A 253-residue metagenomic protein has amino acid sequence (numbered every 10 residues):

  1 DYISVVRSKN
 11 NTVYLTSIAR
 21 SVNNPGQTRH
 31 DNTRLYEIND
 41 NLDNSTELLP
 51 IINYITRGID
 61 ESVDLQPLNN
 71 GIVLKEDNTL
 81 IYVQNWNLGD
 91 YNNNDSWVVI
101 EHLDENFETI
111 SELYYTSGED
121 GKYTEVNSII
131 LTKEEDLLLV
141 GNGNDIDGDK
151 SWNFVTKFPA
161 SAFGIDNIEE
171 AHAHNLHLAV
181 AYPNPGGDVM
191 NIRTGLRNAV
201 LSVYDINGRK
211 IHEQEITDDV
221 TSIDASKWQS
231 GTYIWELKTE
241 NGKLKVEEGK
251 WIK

Functional and structural regions predicted by a protein language model:
D1-E169: A sequence-level/structural motif corresponding to short, flexible coil/turn segments enriched in small polar residues
A171-Y182, G186-K253: C-terminal outer-membrane/trafficking sorting elements
